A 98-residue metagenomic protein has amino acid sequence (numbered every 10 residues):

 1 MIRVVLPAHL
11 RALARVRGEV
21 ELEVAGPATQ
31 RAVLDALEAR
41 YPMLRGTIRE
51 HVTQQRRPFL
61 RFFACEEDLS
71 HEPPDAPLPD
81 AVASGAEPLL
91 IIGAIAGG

Functional and structural regions predicted by a protein language model:
M1-G97: Ubiquitin-like/PB1-type beta-grasp interaction modules and other compact soluble beta-rich domains
